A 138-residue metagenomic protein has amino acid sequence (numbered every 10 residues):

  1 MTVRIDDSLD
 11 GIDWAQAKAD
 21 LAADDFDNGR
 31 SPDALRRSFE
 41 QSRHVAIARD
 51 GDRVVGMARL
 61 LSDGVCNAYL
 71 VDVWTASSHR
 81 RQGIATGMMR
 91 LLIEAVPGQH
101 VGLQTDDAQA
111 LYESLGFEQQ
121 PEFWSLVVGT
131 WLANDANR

Functional and structural regions predicted by a protein language model:
M1-P32, F123, A133-R138: Short amphipathic alpha-helix that is part of the acyltransferase structural core
K18-A22, D72-S77: Short, basic, glycine/proline-bearing loop/turn elements
S31-A34, G87-L91, A110: A generic local structural motif
A34-S42, A46-W74: A conserved beta-strand-loop-helix scaffold within acyl/acetyltransferase catalytic domains
H44-V45, P97-V101: Short active-site oxyanion
T75, R81-E94: Conserved acetyl-CoA-binding loop-helix of GNAT-fold acetyltransferases
V101-W131: Conserved active-site alpha-helix within GNAT-family acetyltransferase domains
